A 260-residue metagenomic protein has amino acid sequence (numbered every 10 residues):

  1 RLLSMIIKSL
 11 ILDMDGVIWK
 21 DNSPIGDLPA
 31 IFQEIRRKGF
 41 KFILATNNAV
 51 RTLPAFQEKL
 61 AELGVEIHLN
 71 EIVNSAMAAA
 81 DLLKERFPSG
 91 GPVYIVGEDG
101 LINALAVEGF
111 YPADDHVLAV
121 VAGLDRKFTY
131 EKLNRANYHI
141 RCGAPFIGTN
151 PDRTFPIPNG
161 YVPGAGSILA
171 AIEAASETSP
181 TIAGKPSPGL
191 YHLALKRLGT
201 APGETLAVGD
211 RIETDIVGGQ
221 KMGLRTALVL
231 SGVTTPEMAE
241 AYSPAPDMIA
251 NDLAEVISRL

Functional and structural regions predicted by a protein language model:
L2-M14, W19-K38, A49-V73, A80-L260: Asp-based, Mg2+/Mn2+-dependent phosphohydrolase catalytic module
